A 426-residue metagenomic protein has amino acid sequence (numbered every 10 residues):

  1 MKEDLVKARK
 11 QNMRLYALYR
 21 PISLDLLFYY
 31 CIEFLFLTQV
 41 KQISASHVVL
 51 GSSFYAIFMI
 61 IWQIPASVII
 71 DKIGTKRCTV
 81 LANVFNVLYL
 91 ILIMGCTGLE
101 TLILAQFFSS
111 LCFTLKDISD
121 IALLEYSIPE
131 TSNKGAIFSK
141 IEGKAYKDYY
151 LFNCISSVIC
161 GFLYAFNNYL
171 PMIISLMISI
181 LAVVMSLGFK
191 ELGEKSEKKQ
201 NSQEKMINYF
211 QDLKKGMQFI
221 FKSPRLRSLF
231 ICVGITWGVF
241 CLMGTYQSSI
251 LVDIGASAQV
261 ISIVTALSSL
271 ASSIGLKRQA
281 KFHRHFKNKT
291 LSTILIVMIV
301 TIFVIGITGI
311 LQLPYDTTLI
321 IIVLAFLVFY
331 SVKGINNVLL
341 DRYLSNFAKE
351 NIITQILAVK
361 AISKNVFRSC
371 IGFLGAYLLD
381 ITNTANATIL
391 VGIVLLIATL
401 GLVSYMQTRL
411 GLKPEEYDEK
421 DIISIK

Functional and structural regions predicted by a protein language model:
M1-K10, K190-F230, I422-K426: Juxtamembrane intracellular "pre-TM" segments in multi-pass secondary transporters
K2-I61, S223-S269: Helix-loop boundary and gating motifs at the non-cytosolic
I60-T97: Conserved MFS/SLC helix-loop-helix module at the cytosolic interface between two early adjacent transmembrane helices
I61-G74, Y164, I274-K289, L379-D380: Helix-to-loop junctions at the C-terminal end of transmembrane segments in multipass secondary transporters
R77-L92, L176, T290-G306: Structural signature of the two symmetry-related core transmembrane helices
F107-Y150: Cytoplasmic helix-loop-helix junction between adjacent transmembrane helices in 12-TM secondary transporters
N168, M172-E204, S404-D418: Helix-loop junctions on the cytosolic side of multi-pass membrane transporters, especially the intracellular loop
T290-N337: C-terminal transmembrane helical hairpin of 12-TM major facilitator-type secondary transporters
